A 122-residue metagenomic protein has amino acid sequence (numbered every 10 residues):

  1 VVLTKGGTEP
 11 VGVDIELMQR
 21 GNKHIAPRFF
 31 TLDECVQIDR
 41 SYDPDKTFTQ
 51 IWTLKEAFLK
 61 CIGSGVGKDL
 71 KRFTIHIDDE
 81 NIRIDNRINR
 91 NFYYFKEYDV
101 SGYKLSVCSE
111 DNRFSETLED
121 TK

Functional and structural regions predicted by a protein language model:
V1-K122: Core catalytic alpha/beta fold that binds nucleotide/phospho-ligands
